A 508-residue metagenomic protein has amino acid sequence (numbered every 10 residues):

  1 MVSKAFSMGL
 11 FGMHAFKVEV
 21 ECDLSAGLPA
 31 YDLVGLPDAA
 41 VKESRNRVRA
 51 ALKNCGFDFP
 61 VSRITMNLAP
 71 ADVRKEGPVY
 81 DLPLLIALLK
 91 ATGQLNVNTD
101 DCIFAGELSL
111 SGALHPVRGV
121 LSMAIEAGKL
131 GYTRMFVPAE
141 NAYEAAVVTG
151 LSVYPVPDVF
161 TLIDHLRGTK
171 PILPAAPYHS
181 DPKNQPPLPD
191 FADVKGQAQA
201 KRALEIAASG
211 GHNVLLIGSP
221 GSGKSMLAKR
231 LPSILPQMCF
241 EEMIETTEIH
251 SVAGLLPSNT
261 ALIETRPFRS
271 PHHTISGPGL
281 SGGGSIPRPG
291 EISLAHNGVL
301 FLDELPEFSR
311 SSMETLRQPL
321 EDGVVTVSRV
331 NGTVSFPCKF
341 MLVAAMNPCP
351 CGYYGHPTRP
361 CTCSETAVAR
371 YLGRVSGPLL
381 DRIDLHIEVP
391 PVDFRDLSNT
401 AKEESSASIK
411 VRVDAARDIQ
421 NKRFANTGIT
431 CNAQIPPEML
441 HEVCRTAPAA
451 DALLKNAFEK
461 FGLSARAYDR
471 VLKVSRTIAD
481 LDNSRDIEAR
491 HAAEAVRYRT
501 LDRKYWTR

Functional and structural regions predicted by a protein language model:
M1-L215, S222-S225, Y468, R485-R508: Peripheral, non-AAA+ core regions of ATP-driven protein-machinery
V18-L24, L280, D384-I387: Short beta-strand elements
A40-R45, P60, N67-G77, I286-P287 (+1 more regions): Basic, amphipathic alpha-helical bundle interface domains used for macromolecular binding and assembly
K170-I206, G210, Q237-I292: P-loop NTPase nucleotide-binding/switch module
L216, L302, A345: Hydrophobic anchor at the beta1->P-loop junction of P-loop NTPases
L216-P257, D322: Walker A/P-loop
N297, D303-E304, T315: Walker B catalytic acidic pair
